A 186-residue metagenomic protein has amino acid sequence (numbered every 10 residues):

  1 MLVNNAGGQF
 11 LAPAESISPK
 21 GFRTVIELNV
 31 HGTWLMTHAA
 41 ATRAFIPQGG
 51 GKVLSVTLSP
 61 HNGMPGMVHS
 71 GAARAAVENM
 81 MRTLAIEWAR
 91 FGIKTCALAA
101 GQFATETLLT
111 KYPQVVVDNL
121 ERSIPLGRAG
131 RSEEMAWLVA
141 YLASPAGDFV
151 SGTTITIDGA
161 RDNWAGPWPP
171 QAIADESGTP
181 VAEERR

Functional and structural regions predicted by a protein language model:
N5-F10, A160: Conserved NAD(P)H cofactor-binding loop of Rossmann-fold oxidoreductase domains
P13-A14, S18-I26, L108, L120: Substrate-binding pocket helix/loop in short-chain dehydrogenase/reductase
T37-H38, R82: A short, exposed helix-loop element centered on a Lys and neighboring polar residues
T42-I46, I86-E87, D148: Alpha-helical segment proximal to the catalytic Tyr-Lys
L54-A76, M81-R90, Q102: Catalytic loop of short-chain dehydrogenase/reductase
N79, R90, A97, D118-V150 (+2 more regions): C-terminal helical subdomain
S151-R186: Short C-terminal tail/terminal secondary-structure segment of NAD(P)H-dependent dehydrogenase/reductase domains
